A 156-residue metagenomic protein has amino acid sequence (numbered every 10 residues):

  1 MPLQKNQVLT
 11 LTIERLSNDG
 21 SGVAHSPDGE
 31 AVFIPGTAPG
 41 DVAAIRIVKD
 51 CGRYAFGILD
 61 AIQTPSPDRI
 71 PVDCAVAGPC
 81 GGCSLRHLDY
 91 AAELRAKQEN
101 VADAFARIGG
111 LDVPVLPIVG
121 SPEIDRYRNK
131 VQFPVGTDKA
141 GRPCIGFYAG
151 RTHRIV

Functional and structural regions predicted by a protein language model:
M1-V156: Accessory RNA-recognition modules of RNA-modification enzymes
